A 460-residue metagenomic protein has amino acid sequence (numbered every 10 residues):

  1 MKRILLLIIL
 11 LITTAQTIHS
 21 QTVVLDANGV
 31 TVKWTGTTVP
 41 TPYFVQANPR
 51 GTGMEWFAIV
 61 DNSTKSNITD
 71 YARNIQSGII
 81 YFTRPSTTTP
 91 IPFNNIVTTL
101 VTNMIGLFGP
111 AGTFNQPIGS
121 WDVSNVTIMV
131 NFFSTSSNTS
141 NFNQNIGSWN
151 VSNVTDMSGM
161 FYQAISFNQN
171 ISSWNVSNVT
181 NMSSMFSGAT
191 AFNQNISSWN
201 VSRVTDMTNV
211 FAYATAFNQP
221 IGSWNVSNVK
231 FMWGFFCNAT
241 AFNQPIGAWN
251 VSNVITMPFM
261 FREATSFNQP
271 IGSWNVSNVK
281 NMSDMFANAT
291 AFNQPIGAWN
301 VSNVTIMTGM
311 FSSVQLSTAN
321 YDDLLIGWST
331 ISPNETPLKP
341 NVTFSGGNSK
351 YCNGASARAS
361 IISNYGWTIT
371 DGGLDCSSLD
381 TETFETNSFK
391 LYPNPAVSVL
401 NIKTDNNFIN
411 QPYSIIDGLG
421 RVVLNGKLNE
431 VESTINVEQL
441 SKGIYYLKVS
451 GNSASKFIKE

Functional and structural regions predicted by a protein language model:
M1-T22, T381, V449, E460: Bacterial Sec-dependent N-terminal signal peptides
R3, G354-A355, N394: Alpha-helix initiation and N-capping motif
Q16, T41, L338-P340, Y365 (+3 more regions): Residue-level signal for beta-strand positions within conserved beta-sheet cores that form or flank
I18, A27-G29, E55, L324 (+2 more regions): Short small/polar-residue motifs
Q21-S378: Negatively charged
F384-E460: C-terminal outer-membrane/trafficking sorting elements
